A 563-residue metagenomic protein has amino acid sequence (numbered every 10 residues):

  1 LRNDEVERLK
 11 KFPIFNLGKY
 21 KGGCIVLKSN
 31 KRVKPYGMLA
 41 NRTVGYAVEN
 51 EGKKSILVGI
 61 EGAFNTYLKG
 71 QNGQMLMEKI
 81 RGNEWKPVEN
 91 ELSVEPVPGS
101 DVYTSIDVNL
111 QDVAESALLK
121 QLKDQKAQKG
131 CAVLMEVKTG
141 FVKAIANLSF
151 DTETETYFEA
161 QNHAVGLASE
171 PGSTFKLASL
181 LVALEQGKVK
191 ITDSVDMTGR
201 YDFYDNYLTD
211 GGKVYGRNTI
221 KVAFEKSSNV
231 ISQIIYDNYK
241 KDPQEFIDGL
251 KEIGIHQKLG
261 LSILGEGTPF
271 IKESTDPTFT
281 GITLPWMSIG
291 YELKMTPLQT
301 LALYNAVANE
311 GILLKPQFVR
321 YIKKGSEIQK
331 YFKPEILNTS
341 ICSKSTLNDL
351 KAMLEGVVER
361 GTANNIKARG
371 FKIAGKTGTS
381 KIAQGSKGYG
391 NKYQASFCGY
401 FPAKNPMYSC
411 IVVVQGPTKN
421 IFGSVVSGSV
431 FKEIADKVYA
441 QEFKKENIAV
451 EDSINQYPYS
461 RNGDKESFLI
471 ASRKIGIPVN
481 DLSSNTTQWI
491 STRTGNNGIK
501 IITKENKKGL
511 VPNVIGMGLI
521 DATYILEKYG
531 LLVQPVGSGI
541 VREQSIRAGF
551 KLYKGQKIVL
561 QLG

Functional and structural regions predicted by a protein language model:
L1, K31, A127-T139, V195-T198 (+4 more regions): Acidic/histidine-enriched alpha-helical segments
L1-P98, I411-V412, S429: Small/polar-residue-rich segments within soluble enzyme cores
N3-D4, K34, K54-V58, P96 (+15 more regions): Soluble non-cytosolic domains of exported or imported proteins
L17-V26, D124, S194, G260 (+1 more regions): Short, well-structured beta-strand/strand-turn elements
K79-S93, G130-G172, A178-G416: Beta-lactam-recognizing serine transpeptidase/beta-lactamase-like catalytic domain environment
K86-G130: Conserved, well-ordered alpha-helix/loop/beta-strand core segments that scaffold catalytic motifs
L92-V102, Y331-F332, I499-L510: Acidic/histidine-rich, surface-exposed loop or edge segments in extracytoplasmic proteins
I271, V412-G416, E433-G563: Ligand-recognition elements built from short beta-strands and adjacent flexible loops
